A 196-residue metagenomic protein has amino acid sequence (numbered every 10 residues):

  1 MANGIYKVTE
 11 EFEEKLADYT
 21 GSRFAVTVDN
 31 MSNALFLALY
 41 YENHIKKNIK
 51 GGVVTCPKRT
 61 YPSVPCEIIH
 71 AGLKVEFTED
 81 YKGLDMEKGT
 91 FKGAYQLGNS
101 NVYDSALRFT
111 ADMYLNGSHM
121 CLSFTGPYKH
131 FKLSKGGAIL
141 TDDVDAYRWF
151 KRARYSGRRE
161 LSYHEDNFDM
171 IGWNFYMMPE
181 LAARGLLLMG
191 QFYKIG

Functional and structural regions predicted by a protein language model:
M1-N33, Y41: Conserved N-terminal alpha-helix of the aminotransferase class I/II PLP-enzyme fold
R23-F24, G51-V53, G136: Short active-site oxyanion
T27, C56, I139: Conserved SAM-binding loop
A34-E42, G137, G185: Buried hydrophobic packing segments
F36, P65-C66, R148, A183: Alpha-helical elements of the RecA-like P-loop NTPase motor core of helicases
Y40-D112: PLP-dependent aminotransferase-like
F109-A111, L115-G196: Active-site region of PLP-dependent enzymes
